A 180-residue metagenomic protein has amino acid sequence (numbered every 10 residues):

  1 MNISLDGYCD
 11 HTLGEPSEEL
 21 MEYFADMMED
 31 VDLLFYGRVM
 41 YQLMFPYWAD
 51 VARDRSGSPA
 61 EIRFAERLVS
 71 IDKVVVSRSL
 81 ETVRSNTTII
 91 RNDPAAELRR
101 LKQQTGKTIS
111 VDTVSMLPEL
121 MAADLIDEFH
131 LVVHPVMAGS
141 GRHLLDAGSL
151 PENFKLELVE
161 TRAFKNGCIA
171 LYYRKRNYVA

Functional and structural regions predicted by a protein language model:
M1-A180: Enzymes that bind and transform nitrogen-containing heteroaromatic metabolites
